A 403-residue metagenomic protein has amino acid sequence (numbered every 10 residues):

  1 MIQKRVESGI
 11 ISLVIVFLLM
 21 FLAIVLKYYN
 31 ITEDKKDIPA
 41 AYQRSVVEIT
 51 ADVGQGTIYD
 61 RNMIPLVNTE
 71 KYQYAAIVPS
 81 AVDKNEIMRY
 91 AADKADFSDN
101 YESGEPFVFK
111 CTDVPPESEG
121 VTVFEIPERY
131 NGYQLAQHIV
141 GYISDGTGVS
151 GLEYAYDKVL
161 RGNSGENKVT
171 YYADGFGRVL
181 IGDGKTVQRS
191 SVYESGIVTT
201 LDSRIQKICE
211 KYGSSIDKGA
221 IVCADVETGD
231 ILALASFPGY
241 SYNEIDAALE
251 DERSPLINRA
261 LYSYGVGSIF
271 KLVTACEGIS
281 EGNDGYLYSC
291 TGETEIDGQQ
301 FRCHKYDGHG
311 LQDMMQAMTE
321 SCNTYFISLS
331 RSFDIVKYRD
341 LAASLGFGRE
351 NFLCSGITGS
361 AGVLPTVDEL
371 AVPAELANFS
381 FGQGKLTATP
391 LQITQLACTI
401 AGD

Functional and structural regions predicted by a protein language model:
M1-I245, Y286, R339-S344: Periplasmic/cell-envelope proteins involved in peptidoglycan metabolism and beta-lactam response
P65-V67, D225-S268, V273-D403: Beta-lactam-recognizing serine transpeptidase/beta-lactamase-like catalytic domain environment
